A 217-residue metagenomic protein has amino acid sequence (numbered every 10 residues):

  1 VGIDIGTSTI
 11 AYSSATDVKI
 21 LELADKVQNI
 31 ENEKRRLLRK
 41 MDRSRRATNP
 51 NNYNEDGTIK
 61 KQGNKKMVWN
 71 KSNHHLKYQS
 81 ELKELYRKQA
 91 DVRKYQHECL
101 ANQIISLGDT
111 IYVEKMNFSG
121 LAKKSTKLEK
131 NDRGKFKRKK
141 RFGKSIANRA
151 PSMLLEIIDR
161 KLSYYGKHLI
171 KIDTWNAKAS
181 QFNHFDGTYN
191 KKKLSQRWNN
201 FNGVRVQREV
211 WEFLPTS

Functional and structural regions predicted by a protein language model:
V1-S217: Positively charged, helix-rich recognition surfaces that bind polyanionic ligands
